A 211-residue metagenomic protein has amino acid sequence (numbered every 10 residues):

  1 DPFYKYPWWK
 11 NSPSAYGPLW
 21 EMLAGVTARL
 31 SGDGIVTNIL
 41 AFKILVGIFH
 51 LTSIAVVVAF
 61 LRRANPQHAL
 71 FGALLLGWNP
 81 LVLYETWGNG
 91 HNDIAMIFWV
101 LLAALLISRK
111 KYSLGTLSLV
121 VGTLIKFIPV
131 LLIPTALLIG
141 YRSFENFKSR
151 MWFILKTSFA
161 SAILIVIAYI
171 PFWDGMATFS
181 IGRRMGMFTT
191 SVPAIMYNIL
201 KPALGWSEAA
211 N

Functional and structural regions predicted by a protein language model:
D1-L76, P80-N89, A95-A104, G140-N211: Primarily membrane-embedded glycan-assembly and transfer machineries that use lipid-linked glycans
R63, R109-K110: Helix-loop interface residues and adjacent transmembrane-helix termini in multi-pass membrane transporters, primarily
A73, L83-Y84, L102-L106, Y112-L137: Membrane-interface alpha helices of multi-pass inner-membrane proteins
